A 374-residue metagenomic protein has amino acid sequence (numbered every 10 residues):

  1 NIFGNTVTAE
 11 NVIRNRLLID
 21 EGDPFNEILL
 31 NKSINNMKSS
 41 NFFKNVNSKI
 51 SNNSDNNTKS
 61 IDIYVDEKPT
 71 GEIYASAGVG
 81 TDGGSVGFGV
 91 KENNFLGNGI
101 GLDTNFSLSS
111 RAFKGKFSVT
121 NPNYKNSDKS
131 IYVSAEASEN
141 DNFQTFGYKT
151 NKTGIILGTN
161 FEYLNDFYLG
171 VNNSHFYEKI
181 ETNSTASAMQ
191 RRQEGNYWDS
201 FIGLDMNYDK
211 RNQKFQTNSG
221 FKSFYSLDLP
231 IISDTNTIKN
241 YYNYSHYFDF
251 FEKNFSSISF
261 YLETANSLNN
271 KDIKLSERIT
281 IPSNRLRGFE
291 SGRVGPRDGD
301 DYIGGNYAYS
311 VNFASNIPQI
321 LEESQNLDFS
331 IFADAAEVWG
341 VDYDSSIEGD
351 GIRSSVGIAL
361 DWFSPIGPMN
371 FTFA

Functional and structural regions predicted by a protein language model:
N1-G83, G89, D103-N123, Y242-N243 (+2 more regions): Periplasmic polypeptide-binding modules associated with outer-membrane biogenesis and secretion
L17, T70-G80, G87-S110, I131-D141 (+5 more regions): Transmembrane beta-strand segments that form the barrel wall of outer-membrane beta-barrel proteins
S39, S54, E72, A186-L327 (+3 more regions): C-terminal outer-membrane beta-barrel translocator/porin domains of Gram-negative envelope proteins and their
F43-K44, G71-I73, G83, F95-L102 (+7 more regions): Repeated loop/turn-to-beta-strand initiation elements of outer-membrane beta-barrel proteins
G84, F113-G115, A137-D141, K149-I155 (+7 more regions): Transmembrane beta-barrel architecture of outer-membrane proteins
F88-E92, F117-N121, I155-F161, N173 (+7 more regions): Residues on the lipid-exposed face of transmembrane beta-strands in outer-membrane beta-barrel proteins
G115-Y197, L204: Transmembrane beta-barrel wall of Gram-negative outer-membrane proteins
D342-A374: C-terminal beta-signal and terminal closure region of outer-membrane beta-barrel proteins
